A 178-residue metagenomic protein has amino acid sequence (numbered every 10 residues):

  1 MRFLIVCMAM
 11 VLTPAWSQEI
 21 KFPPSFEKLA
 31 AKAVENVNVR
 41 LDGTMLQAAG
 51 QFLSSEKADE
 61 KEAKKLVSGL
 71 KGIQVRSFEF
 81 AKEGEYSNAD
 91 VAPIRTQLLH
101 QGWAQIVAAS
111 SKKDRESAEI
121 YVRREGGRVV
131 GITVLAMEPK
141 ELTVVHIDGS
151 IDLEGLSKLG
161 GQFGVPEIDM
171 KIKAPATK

Functional and structural regions predicted by a protein language model:
L4-I5, A15: Cleavable N-terminal signal peptides
T13-E19: Sec/Tat signal peptide C-region and signal peptidase I cleavage site
K21-I94: Early exported N-terminus immediately downstream of N-terminal targeting peptides
K32-N36, S68-I73, A89, Q101 (+3 more regions): Extracytoplasmic
Q97-R124, D169-A176: Short Gly/Thr-rich strand-loop-strand
I120-D152: A short, solvent-exposed beta-edge/loop patch
S150-K178: C-terminal partner/receptor-binding element of secreted or periplasmic proteins
